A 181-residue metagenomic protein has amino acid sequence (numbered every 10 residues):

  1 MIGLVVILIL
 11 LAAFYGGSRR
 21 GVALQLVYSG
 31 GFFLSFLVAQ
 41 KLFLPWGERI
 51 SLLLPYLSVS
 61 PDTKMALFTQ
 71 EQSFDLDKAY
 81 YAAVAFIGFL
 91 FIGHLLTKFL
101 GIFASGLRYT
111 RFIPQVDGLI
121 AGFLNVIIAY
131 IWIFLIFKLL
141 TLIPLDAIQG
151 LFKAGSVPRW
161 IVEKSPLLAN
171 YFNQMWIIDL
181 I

Functional and structural regions predicted by a protein language model:
M1-I181: Alpha-helical transmembrane segments and their juxtamembrane interface "caps" in small multi-pass membrane proteins
